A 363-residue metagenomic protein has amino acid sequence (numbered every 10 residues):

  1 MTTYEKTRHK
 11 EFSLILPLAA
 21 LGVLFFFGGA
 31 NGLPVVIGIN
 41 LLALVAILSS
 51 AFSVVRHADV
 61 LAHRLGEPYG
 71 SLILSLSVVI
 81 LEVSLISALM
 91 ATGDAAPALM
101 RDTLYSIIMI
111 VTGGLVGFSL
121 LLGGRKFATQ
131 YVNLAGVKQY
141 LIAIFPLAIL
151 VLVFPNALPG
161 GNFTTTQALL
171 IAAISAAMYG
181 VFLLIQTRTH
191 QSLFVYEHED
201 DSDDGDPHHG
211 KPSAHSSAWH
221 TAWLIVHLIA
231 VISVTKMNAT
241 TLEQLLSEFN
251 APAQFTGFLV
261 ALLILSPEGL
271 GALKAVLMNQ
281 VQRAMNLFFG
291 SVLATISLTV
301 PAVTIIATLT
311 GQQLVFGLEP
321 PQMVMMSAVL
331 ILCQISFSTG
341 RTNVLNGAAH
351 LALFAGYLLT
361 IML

Functional and structural regions predicted by a protein language model:
M1-L363: Hydrophobic alpha-helical segments, chiefly the membrane-spanning helices and signal/signal-anchor peptides
